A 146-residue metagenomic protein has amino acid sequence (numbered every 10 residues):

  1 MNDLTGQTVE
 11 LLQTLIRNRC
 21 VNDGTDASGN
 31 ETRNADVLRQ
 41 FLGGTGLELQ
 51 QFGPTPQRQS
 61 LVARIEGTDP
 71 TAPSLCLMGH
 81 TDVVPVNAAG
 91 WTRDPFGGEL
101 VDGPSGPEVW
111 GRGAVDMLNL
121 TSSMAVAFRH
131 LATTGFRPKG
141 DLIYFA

Functional and structural regions predicted by a protein language model:
M1-A88: N-terminal helical capping/dimerization or prosegment-like subdomains of hydrolases acting on amide or phosphate bonds
T71-I143: Active-site metal-coordination/substrate-binding segment of hydrolases, especially metallo-dependent peptidases
